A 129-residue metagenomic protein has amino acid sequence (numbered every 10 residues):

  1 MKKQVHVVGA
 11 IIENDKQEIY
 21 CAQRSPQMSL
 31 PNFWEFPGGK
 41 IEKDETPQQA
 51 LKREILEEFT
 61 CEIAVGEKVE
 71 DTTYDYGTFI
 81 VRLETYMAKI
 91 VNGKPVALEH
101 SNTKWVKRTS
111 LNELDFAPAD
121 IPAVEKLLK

Functional and structural regions predicted by a protein language model:
M1-I19, K40: Conserved N-terminal beta-strand and adjoining loop/helix that marks the start of the Nudix/MutT-like hydrolase domain
V5, N14, E62, T72-K94 (+1 more regions): Active-site-adjacent beta-strand/loop module that shapes the phosphate/pyrophosphate-binding cleft
E18-E57: Conserved Nudix-box catalytic region and its N-terminal flanking loop in Nudix hydrolases and closely related
P47, L51-I55, K68, Y86 (+1 more regions): Hydrophobic packing within well-folded, soluble alpha/beta domains
E58-V65: Short secondary-structure junctions
M87, V96-L127: NUDIX/MutT-family hydrolases
